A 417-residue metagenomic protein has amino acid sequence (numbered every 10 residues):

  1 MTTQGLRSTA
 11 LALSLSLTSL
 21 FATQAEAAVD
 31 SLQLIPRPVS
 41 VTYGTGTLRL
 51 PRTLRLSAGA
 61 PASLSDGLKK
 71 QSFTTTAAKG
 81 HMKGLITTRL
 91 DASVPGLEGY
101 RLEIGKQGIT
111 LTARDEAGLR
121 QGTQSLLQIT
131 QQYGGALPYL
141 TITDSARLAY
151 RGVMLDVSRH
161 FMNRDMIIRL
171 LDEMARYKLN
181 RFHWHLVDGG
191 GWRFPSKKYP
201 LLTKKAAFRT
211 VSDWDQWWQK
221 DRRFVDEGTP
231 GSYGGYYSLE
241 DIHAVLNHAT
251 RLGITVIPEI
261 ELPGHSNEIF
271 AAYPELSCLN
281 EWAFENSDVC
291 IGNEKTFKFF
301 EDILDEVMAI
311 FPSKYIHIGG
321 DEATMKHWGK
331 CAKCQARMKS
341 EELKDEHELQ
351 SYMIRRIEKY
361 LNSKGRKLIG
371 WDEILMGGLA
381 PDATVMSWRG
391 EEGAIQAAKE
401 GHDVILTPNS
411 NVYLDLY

Functional and structural regions predicted by a protein language model:
M1-L11: Bacterial N-terminal signal peptides that target proteins for export
A10-S19: Bacterial N-terminal signal peptides
S16, T23-R151, N362, K367-L375 (+1 more regions): Acidic, contiguous N-terminal accessory segments
P95-Y315, R356, Y360: Feature activates predominantly on carbohydrate-active enzymes
R151-M154, H183, P258, Y315-H317 (+3 more regions): Structural recognition of the beta-strand scaffold that forms the well-ordered cores of secreted hydrolase catalytic
S158, V187-G191, E261-H265, D321-A323 (+3 more regions): Active-site beta-loop-alpha junctions enriched in small/polar residues
I269, E275-N280, F284-P381, W388-Q396: Active-site neighborhood of glycoside hydrolase catalytic domains
M353, P381-V385, I395-Y417: Polar, glycine-rich mid-to-C-terminal structural blocks that act as macromolecule-binding/assembly scaffolds
